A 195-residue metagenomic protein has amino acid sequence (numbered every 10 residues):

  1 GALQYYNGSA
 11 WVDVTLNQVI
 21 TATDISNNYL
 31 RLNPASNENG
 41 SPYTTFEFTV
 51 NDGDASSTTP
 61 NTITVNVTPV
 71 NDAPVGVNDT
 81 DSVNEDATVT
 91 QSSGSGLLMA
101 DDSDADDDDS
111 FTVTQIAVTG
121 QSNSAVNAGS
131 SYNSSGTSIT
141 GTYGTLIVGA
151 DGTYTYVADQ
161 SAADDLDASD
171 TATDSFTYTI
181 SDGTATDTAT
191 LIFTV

Functional and structural regions predicted by a protein language model:
G1-V70, S130-V195: Acidic, turn/loop-rich segments in luminal/extracellular domains of secretory-pathway and cell-surface proteins
A2-Y5, A35-N37, D72-I139: Extracellular ectodomain surface segments
